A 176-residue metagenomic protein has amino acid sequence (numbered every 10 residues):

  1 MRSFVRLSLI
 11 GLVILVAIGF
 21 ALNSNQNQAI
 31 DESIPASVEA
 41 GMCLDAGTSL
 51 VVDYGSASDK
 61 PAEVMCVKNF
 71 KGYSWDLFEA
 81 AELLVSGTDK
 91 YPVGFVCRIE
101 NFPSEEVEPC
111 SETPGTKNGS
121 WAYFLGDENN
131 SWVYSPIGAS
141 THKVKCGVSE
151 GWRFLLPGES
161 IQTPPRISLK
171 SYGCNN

Functional and structural regions predicted by a protein language model:
R2-N176: Ubiquitin-like/PB1-type beta-grasp interaction modules and other compact soluble beta-rich domains
